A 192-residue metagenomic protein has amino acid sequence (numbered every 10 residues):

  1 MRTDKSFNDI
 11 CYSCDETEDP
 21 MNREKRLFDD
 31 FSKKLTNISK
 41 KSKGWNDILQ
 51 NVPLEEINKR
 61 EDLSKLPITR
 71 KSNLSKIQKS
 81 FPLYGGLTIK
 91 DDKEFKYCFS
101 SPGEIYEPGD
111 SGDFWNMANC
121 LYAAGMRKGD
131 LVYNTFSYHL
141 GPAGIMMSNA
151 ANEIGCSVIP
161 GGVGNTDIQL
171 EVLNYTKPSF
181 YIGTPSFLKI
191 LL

Functional and structural regions predicted by a protein language model:
M1-A123, R127: Nucleotide 5′-phosphate-binding alpha/beta core
D15, G109-S111, F136, C156-G161: Short, flexible loop segments at the rims of nucleotide/cofactor-binding pockets, characterized by
S42-K43, V163, P185-S186: Alpha-helix N-cap/helix-start capping motif
N116-C120, I168, F187-I190: Well-ordered alpha-helical segments embedded in enzymatic catalytic cores
A118, Y122-V158: Conserved AMP-binding loop of ANL adenylate-forming enzymes
V158-L173: ATP-dependent adenylate-forming carboxylate-activation enzymes
T176: Active-site charged/polar residues at nucleotide-handling catalytic sites that mediate phosphoryl, nucleotidyl
S179-L192: Adenylate-forming
